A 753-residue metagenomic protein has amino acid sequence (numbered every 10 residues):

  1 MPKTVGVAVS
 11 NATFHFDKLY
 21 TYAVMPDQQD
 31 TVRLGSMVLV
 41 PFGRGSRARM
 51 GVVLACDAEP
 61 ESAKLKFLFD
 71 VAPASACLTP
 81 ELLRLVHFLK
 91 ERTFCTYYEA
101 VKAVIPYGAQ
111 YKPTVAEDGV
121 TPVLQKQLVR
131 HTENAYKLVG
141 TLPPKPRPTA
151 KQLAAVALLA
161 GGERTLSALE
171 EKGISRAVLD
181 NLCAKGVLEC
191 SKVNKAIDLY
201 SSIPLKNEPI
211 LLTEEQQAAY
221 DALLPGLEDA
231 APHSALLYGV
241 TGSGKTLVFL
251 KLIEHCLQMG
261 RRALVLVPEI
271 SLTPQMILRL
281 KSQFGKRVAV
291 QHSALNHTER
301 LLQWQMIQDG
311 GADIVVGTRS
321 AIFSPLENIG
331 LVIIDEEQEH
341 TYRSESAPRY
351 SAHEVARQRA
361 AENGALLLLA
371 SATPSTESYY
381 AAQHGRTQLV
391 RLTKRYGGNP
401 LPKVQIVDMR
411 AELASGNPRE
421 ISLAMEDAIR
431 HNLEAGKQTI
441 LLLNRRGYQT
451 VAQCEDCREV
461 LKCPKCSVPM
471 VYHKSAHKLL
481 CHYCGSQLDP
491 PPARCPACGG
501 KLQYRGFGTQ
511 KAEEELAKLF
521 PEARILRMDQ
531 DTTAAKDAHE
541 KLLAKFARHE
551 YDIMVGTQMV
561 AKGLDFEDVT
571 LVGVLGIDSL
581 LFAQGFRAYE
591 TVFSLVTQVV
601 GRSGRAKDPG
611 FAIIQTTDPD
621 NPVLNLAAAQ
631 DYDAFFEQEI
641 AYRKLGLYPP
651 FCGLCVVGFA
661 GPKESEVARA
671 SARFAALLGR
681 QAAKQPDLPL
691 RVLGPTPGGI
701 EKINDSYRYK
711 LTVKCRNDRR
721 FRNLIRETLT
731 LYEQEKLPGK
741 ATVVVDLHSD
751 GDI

Functional and structural regions predicted by a protein language model:
M1-S371, Q383-N399, Q681, R719-R726 (+1 more regions): Accessory, non-ATPase domains that flank or precede helicase/AAA+ motor cores in DNA-metabolism machines
P2-T4, D17, S46, G436 (+4 more regions): A general secondary-structure signal for short beta-strands and their flanking turns/coil in non-transmembrane regions
T13, F520-A523, L678-R691, E735-K740: Short secondary-structure junctions
P60-S75, T696-G698, K702-K714: Solvent-exposed, membrane-proximal periplasmic/extracellular interface segments of envelope transport and secretion
K206-T213, Q217, D221, A230-A668 (+4 more regions): Inter-lobe coupling/hinge segments of SF2-like helicase ATPases
A672-F674: Long hydrophobic segments that form regular secondary structure
A676, R680-I703, Y707, V743-I753: A carboxyl-terminal module marker
